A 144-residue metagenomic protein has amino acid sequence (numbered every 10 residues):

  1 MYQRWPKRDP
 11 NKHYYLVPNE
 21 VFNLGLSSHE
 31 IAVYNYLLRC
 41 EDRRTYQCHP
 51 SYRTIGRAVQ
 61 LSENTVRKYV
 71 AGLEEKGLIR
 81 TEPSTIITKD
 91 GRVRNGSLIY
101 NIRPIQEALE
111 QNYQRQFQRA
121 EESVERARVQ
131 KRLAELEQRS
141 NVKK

Functional and structural regions predicted by a protein language model:
M1-K144: Electropositive, intrinsically flexible nucleic-acid-contacting patches
